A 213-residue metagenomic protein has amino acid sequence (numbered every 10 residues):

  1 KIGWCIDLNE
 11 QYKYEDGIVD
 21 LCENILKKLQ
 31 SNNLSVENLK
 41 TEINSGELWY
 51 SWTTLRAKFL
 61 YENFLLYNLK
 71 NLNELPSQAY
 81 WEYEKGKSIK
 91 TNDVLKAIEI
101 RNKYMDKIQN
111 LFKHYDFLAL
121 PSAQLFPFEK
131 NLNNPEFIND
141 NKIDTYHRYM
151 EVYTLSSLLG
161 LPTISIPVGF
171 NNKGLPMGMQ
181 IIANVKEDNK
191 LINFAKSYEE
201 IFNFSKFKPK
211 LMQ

Functional and structural regions predicted by a protein language model:
K1-C5, E23-Q30, L95, D106 (+1 more regions): Structural helix-boundary/capping segments
K1-C5, T54-Q109, P121, L125-F126 (+1 more regions): Short helix-loop capping/hinge segments that flank enzyme active sites or metal/cofactor-binding pockets
K1-S51, S88: Gly/Ser-rich, acidic/histidine-flanked active-site/gating loops
Q11, F126-P127: Short glycine-rich, flexible loops that bind phosphorylated cofactors or substrates
Y50, K96, F128-Y149: Short, surface-exposed loop/helix-turn segments at secondary-structure junctions that function as lids/hinges flanking
Y50-R56, P135-E136, M179-I182: Short low-complexity, flexible loop/linker segments enriched in glycine and/or proline with clustered acidic
Q109-N110, I143-I166: Small-aliphatic-rich amphipathic alpha-helix that forms the alpha element of a beta-alpha
D116-F117: Short, Asp-centered acidic motifs that coordinate Mg2+ and/or phosphate in catalytic or ligand-binding sites
